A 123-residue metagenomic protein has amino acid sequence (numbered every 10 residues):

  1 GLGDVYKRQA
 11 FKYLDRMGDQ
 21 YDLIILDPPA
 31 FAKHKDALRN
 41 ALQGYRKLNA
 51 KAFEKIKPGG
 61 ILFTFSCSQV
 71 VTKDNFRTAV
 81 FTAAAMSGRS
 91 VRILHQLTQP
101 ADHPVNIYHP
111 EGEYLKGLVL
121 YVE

Functional and structural regions predicted by a protein language model:
G1-Y6: Short, small-residue-biased leader/transition segments that mark boundaries at the very start of proteins
K7-K12: Conserved SAM/SAH-binding loop
Y13-D19: Short amphipathic alpha-helix with an adjacent loop that forms part of the alpha/beta core around
R16, H34-D36, K73-N75: Active-site-proximal flexible loops/turns
D19-D22, G60: Short coil/turn segments at beta-strand junctions that form active-site/ligand-binding loops
Y21-K51: Mobile active-site "lid"/loop adjacent to the S-adenosyl-L-methionine
I56-P58: Helix-to-beta-strand junctions that scaffold the AdoMet/dcAdoMet cofactor pocket in Class I SAM-dependent enzymes
I61-E123: C-terminal catalytic and target-recognition region of SAM-dependent MTase-like enzymes, primarily methyltransferases
